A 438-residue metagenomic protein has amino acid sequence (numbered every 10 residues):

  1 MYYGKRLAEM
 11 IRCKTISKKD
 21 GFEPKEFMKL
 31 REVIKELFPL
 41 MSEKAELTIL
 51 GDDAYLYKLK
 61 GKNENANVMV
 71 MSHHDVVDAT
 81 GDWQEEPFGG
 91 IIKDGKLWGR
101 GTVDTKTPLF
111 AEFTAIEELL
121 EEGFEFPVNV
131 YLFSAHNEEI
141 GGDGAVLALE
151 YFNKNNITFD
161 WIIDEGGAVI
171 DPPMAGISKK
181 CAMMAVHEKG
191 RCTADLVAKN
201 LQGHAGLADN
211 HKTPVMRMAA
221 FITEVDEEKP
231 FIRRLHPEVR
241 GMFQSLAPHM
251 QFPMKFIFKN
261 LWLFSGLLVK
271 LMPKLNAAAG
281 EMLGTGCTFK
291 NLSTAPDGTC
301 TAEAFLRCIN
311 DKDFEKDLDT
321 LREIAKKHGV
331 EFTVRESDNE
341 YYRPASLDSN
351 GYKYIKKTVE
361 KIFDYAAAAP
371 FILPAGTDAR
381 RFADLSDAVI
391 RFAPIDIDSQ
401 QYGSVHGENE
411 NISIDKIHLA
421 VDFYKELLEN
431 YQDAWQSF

Functional and structural regions predicted by a protein language model:
M1-T102, E121-F126: Acidic/His- and Gly-rich active-site-bordering loop/insert found across diverse amide/peptide-bond hydrolases
E46-G51, N63-N65, I170-P172, K179 (+3 more regions): An extended, acidic, His-containing surface patch that forms the Zn2+-binding/catalytic region of metallohydrolases
N65, E85, P127, I157-T158 (+4 more regions): Short, solvent-exposed loop/turn segments at the edges of secondary structure
H74-D75, V225-K229, R322-V330: A common structural junction motif
L97, V103-M183: Acidic/histidine-rich catalytic neighborhood of metal-dependent amide-processing enzymes
L147, Y151, A205-P230: A short core secondary-structure module
S178, K199-A205: Flexible glycine/proline-enriched surface loops and loop-helix/loop-strand junctions
L196-K199, T301-R307, E336: Short, hydrophobic beta-strand segments
